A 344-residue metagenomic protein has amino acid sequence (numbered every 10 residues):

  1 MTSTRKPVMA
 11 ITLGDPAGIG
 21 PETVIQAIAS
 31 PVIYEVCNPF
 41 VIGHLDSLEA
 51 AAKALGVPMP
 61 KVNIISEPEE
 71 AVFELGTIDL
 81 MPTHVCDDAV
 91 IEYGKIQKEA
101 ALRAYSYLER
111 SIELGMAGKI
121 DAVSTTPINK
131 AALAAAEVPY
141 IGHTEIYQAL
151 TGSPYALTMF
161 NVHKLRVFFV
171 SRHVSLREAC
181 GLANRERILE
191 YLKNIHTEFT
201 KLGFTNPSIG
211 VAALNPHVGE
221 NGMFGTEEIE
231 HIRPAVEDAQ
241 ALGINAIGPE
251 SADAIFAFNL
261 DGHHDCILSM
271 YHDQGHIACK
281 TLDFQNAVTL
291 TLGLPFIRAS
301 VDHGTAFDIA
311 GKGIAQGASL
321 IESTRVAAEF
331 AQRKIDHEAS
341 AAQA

Functional and structural regions predicted by a protein language model:
M1-H143, E186-M270, Q274-V288, L294-I297 (+2 more regions): Contiguous, glycine/small-aliphatic-enriched amphipathic segments in soluble metabolic enzymes
L45, V85, T151, H173-V174: Short loop segments at secondary-structure junctions
A149-L165, L292-D308: Short, flexible loop segments at boundaries between secondary-structure elements
F160-L182, E186-L189: Ligand-binding beta-strand-loop-alpha-helix segment within the catalytic cores of soluble metabolic enzymes
